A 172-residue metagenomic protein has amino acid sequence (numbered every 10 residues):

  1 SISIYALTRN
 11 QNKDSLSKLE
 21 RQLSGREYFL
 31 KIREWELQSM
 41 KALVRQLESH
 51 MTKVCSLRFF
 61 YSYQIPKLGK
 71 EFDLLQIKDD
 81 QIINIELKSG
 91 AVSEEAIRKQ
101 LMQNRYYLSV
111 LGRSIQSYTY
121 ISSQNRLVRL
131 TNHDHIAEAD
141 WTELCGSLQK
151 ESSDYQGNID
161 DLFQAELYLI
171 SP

Functional and structural regions predicted by a protein language model:
S1-E166: Accessory nucleic-acid engagement/destabilization modules that flank
